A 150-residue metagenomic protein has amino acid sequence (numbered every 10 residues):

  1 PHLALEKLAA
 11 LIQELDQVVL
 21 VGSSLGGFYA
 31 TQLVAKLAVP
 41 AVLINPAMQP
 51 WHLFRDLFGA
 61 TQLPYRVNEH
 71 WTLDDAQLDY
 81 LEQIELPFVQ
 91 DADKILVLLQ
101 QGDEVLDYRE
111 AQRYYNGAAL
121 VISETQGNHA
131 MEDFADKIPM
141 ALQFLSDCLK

Functional and structural regions predicted by a protein language model:
P1-E14, H129: Active-site catalytic motif of lipid deacylating hydrolases and related acyltransferases
L15-V19: Short acidic/histidine-rich motifs immediately flanking catalytic phosphotransfer sites in two-component signaling
V21-G26, A30: Gly/Ala-rich beta-loop-alpha elbow adjacent to hydrolase catalytic centers
L33-L37: Aromatic pocket-lining residues of Rossmann-like dinucleotide-binding sites
P40-C148: The alpha/beta-hydrolase serine catalytic core
